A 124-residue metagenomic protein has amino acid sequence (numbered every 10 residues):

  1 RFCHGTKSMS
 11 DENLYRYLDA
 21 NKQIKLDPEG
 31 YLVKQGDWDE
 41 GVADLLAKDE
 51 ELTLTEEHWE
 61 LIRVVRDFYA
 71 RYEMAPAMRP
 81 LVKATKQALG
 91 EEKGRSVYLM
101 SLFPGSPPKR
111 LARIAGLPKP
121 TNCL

Functional and structural regions predicted by a protein language model:
R1-S8: Short, Lys/Arg-enriched N-terminal segments with co-localized hydrophobic residues within the first ~10-30 amino acids
D11: Structured beta-strand/loop patches that form or line metal/cofactor-binding pockets in enzymes
L14-Y15: Extreme N-terminal leader/activation tails
L18-E50: N-terminal first-folded block
L26, M78, K86-L124: Helix-rich interaction surfaces within compact, conserved domain-sized segments that mediate assembly or partner
P28, G36-D37, V42, H58 (+2 more regions): Solvent-exposed, flexible loop/coil residues
V33, A43, A47-R71, M78 (+1 more regions): Metallocofactor- and cofactor-centric catalytic cores in central/energy metabolism, strongly enriched
R66-E73, E91, M100: Amphipathic alpha-helical interaction elements
